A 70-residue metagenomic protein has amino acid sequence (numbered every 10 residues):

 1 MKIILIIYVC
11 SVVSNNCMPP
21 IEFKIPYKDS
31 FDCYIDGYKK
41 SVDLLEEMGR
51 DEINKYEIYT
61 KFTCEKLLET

Functional and structural regions predicted by a protein language model:
M1-I21: Short aromatic-glycine-(Arg/Gly/Cys) micro-motifs in beta-strand/loop hairpins
I4-Y8, P26-Y27, S41-M48: Short amphipathic alpha-helical surface micro-motifs
I7, P26, C33, K55-I58: Intrinsically disordered, low-complexity N-terminal regions enriched in serine/proline/glycine with scattered basic
S11, D29, K66-L68: Non-catalytic surface loops within mature trypsin-like serine protease
M18-D32: A short, exposed loop/beta-hairpin motif centered on an aromatic-Gly-Thr core
I35, K39-T70: Short, mixed-charge low-complexity intrinsically disordered segments
